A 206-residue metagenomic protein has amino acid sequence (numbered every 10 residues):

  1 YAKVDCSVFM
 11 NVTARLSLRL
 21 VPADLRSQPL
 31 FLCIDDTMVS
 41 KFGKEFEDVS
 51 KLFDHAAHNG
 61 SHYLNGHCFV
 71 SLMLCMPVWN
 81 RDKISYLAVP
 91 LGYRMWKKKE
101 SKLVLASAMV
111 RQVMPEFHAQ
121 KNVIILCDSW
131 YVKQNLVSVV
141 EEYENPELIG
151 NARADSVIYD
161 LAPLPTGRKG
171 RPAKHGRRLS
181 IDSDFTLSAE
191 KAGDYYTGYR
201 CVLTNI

Functional and structural regions predicted by a protein language model:
Y1-A2, I125: Major-groove recognition helix of helix-turn-helix-like DNA-binding domains
A2-S85, L91-G92, Y195-I206: Active-site-proximal, Lys/Arg-enriched surface segment that forms a nucleic-acid-binding/basic interface patch
R94-I206: An internal, acidic/charged active-site-proximal segment that coordinates divalent cations and/or engages
